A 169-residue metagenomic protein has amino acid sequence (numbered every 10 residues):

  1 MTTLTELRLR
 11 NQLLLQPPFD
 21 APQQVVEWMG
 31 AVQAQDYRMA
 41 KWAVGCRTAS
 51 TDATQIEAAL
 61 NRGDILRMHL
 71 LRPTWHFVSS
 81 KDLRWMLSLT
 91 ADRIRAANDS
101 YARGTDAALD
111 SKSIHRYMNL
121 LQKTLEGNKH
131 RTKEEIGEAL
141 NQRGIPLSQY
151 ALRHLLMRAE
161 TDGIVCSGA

Functional and structural regions predicted by a protein language model:
M1-S148: Phosphate-backbone binding and catalysis cores of DNA-processing enzymes
I56-E57, R153-M157: Short, hydrophobic-biased segments on the C-terminal half of alpha helices that form "recognition helices"
L152-R153, D162: Conserved short alpha-helical interface segments
C166: Active-site substrate-binding loop specific to GH73 endo-beta-N-acetylglucosaminidase modules in bacterial autolysins
A169: Hydrophobic, aromatic-lined core segments that form the binding pocket/scaffold for planar heteroaromatic ligands
